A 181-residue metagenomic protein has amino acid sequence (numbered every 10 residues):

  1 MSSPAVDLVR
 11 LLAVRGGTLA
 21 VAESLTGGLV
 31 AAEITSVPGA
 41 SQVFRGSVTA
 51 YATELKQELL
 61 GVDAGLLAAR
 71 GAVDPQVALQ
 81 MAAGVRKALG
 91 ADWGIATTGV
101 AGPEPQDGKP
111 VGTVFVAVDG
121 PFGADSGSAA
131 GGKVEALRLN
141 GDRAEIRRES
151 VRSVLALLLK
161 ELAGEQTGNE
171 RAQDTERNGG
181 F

Functional and structural regions predicted by a protein language model:
M1-F181: Short alpha-helical segments enriched in small residues
